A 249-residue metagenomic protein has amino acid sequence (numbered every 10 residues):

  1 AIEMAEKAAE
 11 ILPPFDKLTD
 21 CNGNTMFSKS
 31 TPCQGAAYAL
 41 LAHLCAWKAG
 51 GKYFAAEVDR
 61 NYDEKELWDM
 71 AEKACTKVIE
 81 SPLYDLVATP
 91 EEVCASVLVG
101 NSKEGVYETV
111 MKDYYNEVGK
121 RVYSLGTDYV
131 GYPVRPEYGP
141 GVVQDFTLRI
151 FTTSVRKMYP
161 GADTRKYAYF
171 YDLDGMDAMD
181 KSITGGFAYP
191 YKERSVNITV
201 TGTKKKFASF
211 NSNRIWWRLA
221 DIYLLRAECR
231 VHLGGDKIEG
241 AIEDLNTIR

Functional and structural regions predicted by a protein language model:
A1-L12, F27-F54, E64-I79, Y107-T109 (+4 more regions): Extended, hydrophobic/aromatic-rich amphipathic alpha-helical segments that build helical scaffolds
P14-N24, D85-P90: Surface-exposed patches in mature extracellular/periplasmic domains of secreted proteins
D16-L18, K52, Y115: Residue-level signal for secondary-structure boundary sites
C21-G23, F54-D63: Intrinsically disordered, low-complexity Ser/Thr- and acidic-rich flexible linkers and loops, especially at boundaries
N22-Y38, E92-E104: Amphipathic alpha-helical surface "interface" segments used for docking/oligomerization or membrane association within
G23-T25, S30, D59, A208 (+1 more regions): Generic detector of short alpha-helix boundary/capping microenvironments and adjacent low-complexity segments
G50-V58, E117-V122: Short, solvent-exposed loop/turn and secondary-structure capping segments
A74-L233: Elongated scaffold/linker segments in the mid-to-C-terminal portions of large proteins
